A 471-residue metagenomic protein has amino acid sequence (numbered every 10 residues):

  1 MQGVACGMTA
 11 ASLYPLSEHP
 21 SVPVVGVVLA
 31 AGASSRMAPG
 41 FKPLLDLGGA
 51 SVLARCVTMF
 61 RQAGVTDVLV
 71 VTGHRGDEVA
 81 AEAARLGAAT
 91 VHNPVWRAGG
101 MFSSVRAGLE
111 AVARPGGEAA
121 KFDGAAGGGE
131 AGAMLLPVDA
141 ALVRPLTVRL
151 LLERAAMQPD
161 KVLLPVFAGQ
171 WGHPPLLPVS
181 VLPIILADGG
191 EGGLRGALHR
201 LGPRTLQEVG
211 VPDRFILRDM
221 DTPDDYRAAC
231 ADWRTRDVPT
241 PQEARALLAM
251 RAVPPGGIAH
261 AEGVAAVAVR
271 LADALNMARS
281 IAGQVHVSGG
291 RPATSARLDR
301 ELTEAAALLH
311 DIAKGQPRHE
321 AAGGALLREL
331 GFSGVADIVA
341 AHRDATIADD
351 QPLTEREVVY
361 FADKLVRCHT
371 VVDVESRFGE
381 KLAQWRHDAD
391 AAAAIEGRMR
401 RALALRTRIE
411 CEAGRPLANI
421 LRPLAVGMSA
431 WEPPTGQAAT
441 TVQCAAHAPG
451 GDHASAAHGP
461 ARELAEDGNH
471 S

Functional and structural regions predicted by a protein language model:
G7, S12-S17, V22, G189-E243: Conserved alpha/beta core of the MobA/IspD/sugar-nucleotide pyrophosphorylase nucleotidyltransferase superfamily
P15-G73: N-terminal glycine-rich phosphate-binding loop and ensuing alpha1 helix
V52-T66, A107-A111, V267-A274: A short, N-terminal amphipathic alpha-helix
G87-G99: Conserved donor nucleotide-binding strand/loop of the catalytic core
A98-I184: Conserved beta-loop-beta/alpha segment of the NTase-like Rossmann-fold superfamily that binds/positions NTPs
Q242-A261, A265, A306-I312: Active-site flanking loop/helix segments enriched in acidic
P254-I258, V264-L298, D349-S471: Divalent metal-dependent phosphate-bond-processing catalytic cores, especially two-metal-ion Mg2+/Mn2+ enzymes that act
V264, A268, G283-L330, A336-T346: His-Asp-centered metal-binding catalytic motifs of divalent-metal-dependent phosphohydrolases/nucleases
